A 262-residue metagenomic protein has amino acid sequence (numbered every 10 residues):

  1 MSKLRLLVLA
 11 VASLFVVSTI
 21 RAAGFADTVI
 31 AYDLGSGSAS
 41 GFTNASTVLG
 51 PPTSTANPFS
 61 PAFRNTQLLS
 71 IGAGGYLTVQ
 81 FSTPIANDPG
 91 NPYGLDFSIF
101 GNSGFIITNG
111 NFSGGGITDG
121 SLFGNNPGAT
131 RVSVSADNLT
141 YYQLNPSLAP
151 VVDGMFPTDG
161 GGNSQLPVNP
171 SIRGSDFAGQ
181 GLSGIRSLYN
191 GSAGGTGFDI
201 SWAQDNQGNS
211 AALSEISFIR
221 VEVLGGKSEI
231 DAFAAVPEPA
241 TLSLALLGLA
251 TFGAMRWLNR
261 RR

Functional and structural regions predicted by a protein language model:
M1-V8: Bacterial N-terminal signal peptides that target proteins for export
L9-V16, T251: Bacterial N-terminal signal peptides
S18-A22: Sec/Tat signal peptide C-region and signal peptidase I cleavage site
A23-R131, N145-A235: A domain-level signal for the mature, folded cores of soluble proteins
N138-N145: Surface-exposed loop/edge segments in extracytoplasmic proteins
E238-W257: A short, hydrophobic C-terminal helix/tail in secreted or cell-surface proteins
N259-R262: Short, charged juxtamembrane terminal tails flanking transmembrane helices
